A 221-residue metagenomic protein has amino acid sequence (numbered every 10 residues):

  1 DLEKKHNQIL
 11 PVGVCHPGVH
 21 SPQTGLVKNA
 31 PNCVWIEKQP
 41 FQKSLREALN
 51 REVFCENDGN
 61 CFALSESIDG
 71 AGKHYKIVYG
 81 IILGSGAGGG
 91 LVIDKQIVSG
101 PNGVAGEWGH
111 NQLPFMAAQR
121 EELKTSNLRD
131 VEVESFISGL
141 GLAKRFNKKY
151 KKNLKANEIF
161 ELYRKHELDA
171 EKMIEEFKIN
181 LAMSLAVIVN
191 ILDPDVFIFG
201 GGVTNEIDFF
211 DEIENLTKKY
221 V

Functional and structural regions predicted by a protein language model:
D1-V12, H16, H20-L26, Q42-V53 (+2 more regions): ATP-binding/phosphotransfer module of carbohydrate and carboxylate kinases, centering on a glycine-rich
V12-V14, D58, G84: Structural scaffold positions in well-ordered secondary structure
V27-V34: Short glycine-enriched, charge-decorated loop/helix-capping segments at active-site entrances that position
W35-Q39: N-terminal beta-alpha supersecondary unit
C55-G59, A63: Short loop/edge segments at beta-strand edges and connector loops that shape dinucleotide/nucleotide cofactor-binding
Y75-E132: Glycine-rich phosphate-binding loop of actin/hexokinase-like ATP-binding domains
